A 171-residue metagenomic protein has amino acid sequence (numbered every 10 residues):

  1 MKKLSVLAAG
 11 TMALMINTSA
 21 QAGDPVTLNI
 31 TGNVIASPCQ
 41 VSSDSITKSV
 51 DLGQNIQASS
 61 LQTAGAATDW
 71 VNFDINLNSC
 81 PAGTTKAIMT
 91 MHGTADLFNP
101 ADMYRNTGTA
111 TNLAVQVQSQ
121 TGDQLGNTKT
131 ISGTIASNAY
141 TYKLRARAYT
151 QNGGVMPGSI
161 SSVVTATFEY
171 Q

Functional and structural regions predicted by a protein language model:
K2-L4, A20-Q171: Mature extracellular/passenger domains of Gram-negative fimbrial/pilin and adhesin proteins
V6-A13: Sec-dependent N-terminal signal peptides
L14-A20: C-terminal segment of classical bacterial N-terminal signal peptides
